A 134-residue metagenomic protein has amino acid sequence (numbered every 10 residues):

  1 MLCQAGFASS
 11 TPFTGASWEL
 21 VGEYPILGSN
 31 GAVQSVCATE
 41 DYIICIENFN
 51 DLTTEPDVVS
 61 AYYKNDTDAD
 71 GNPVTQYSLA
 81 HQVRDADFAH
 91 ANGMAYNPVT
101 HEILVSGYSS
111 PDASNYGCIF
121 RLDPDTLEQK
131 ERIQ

Functional and structural regions predicted by a protein language model:
C3-S10: Sec-dependent signal peptide cleavage junction
A16-L27, V74-D85, E128-Q134: A short beta-strand motif characteristic of beta-propeller blades
G22-E55: Beta-strand-rich domains and repeat architectures in extracellular enzymes and scaffolds, especially beta-propellers
S29-C37, A86-A95, Q134: Repeated scaffold domains used in trafficking and secretory/extracellular systems, primarily beta-propellers
I46-F49, V105-S109: Recurrent small/Gly-Pro-centered beta-turn motifs in extracellular repeat architectures
L52-Y63, D112-R121: Structural motif
K64-A69, D123-L127: Short loop/turn segments that connect beta-strands within beta-propeller blades
N65-E102, G107: Blade-loop segments of beta-propeller domains
